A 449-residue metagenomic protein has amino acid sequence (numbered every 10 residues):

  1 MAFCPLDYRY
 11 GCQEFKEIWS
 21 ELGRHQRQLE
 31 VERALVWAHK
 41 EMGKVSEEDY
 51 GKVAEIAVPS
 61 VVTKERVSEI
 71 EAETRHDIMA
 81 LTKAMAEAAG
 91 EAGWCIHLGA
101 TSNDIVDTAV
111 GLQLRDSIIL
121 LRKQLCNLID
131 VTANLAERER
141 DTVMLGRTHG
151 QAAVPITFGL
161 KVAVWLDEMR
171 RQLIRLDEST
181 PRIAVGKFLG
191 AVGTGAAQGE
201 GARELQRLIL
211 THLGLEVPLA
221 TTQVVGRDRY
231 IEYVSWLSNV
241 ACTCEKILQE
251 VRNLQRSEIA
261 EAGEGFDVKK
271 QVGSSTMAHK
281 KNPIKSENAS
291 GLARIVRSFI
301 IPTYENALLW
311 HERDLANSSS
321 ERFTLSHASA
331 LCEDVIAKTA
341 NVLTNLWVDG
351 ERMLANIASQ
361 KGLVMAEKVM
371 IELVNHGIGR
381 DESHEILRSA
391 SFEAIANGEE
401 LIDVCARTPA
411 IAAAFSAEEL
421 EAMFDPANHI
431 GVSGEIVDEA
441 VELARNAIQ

Functional and structural regions predicted by a protein language model:
M1-L189, G195, R203-L208, V217 (+3 more regions): A helix-coil-helix interface module used to build multimeric assemblies and to scaffold catalytic/cofactor sites
H39, L160, I231-N239, M277 (+1 more regions): Short, well-ordered beta-strand elements within core beta-sheets of diverse protein domains
S102, G199, E216-V224, L354 (+3 more regions): A structural signal for small-residue-enriched, beta-sheet-centric alpha/beta enzyme cores and oligomeric scaffold folds
Q124, G150, V154-V164, E168 (+6 more regions): Short, contiguous, pocket-lining structural segments that sit at or immediately flank catalytic/ligand-binding sites
E137-G159, E261-K280, H311-S320, T344-V364: Glycine-rich cofactor-pocket loops
G226-G263, K270-S329: A conserved active-site cap/scaffold subdomain adjacent to cofactor or substrate pockets
N288, I295-R380, I386: Long, amphipathic alpha-helical stalk/connector segments used for oligomerization, subunit docking, or mechanical
A366-A414: C-terminal hydrophobic structural anchor segments that stabilize assembly/packing rather than catalytic chemistry
